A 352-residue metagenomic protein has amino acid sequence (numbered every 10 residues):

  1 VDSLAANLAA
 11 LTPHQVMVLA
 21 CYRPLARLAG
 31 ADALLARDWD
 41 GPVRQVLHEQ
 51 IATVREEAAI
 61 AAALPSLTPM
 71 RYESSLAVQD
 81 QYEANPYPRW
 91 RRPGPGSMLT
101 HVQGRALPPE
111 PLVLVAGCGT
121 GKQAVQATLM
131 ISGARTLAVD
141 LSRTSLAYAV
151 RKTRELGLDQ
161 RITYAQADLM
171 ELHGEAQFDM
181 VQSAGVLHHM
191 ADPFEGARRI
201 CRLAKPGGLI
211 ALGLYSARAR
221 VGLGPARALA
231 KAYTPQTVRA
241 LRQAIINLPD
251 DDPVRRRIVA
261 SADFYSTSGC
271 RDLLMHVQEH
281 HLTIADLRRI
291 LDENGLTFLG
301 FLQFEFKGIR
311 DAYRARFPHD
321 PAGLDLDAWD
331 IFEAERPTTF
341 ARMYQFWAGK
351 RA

Functional and structural regions predicted by a protein language model:
V1-A77, Y87-W90, L296, F301-F304 (+1 more regions): N-terminal accessory segments
T120-G133: Conserved SAM-binding loop of SAM-dependent methyltransferases across substrates and taxa, primarily the Class I
G157-L169: Conserved SAM-binding strand-loop segment of SAM-dependent methyltransferases
M170-V181: A short acidic, Gly/Pro-enriched loop at the edge of an enzyme's catalytic core that lines a small-molecule cofactor
D179-P193, S216: A short SAM/SAH-binding and catalytic strip from SAM-dependent methyltransferases
F194-P206: A short glycine-rich, Lys/Arg-flanked "PGG" loop and its adjoining helix->strand segment in the class I
L209-R256: Conserved class I S-adenosyl-L-methionine
L241-A352: Rossmann-like AdoMet/SAM-dependent catalytic core
